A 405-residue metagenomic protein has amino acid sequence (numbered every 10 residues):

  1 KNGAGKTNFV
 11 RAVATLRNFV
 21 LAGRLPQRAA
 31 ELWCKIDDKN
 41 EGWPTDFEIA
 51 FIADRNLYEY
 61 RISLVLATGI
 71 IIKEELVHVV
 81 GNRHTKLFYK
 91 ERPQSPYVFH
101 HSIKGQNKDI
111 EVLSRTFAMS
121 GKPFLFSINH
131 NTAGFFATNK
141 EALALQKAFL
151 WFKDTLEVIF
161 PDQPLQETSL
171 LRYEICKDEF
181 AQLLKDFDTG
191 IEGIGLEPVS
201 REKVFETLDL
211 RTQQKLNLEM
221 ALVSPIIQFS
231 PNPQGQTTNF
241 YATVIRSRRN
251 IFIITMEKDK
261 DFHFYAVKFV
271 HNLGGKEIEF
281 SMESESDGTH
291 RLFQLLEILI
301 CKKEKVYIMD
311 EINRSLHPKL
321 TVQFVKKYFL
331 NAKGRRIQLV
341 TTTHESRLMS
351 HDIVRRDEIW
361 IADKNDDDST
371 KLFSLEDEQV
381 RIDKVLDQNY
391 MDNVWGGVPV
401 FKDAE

Functional and structural regions predicted by a protein language model:
K1-G3, N217-A221, F229-G235, N239-Y241 (+3 more regions): Conserved ABC ATPase signature
K1-G69: Conserved P-loop NTP-binding catalytic core
T15-R28, C301-K305, L330-R335: Post-Walker A helix-loop "phosphate-sensing" segment adjacent to the P-loop in P-loop NTPases
E41-G42, I52-R55, I298-K302, L330-R335 (+1 more regions): Conserved catalytic network of the ASCE P-loop NTPase/AAA+ motor domain
F47-I52, E75-L76, F269-H271: Short beta-strand segments that buttress and anchor functional surface loops
E59-N217, I227: Electropositive, glycine-dotted interaction segments that contact anionic polymers or phosphate-rich ligands
Y307-D310: Catalytic Walker B motif of ABC-type/P-loop ATPase nucleotide-binding domains
V322-E405: C-terminal lobe/lid and adjacent interdomain/linker elements of RecA-like ASCE P-loop ATPase modules
